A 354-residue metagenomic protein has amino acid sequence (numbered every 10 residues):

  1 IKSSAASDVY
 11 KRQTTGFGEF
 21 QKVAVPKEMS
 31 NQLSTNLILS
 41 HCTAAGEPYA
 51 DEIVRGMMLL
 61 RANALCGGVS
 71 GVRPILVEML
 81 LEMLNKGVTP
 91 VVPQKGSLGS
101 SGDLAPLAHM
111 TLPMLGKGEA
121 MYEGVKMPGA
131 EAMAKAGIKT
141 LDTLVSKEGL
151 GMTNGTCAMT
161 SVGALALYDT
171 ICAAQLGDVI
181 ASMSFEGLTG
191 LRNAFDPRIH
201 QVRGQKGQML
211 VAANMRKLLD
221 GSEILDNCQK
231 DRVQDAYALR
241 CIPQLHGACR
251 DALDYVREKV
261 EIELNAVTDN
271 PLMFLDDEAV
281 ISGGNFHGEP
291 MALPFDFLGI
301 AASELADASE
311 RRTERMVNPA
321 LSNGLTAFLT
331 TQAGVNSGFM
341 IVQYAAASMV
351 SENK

Functional and structural regions predicted by a protein language model:
I1-A6, Y10: Single conserved hydrophobic/aromatic residue that forms the stacking wall/gate of nucleotide- or nucleobase-binding
E19-S34: Glycine-rich loop at the start of a catalytic domain that most often binds anionic cofactors/ligands
N36, S40-A44, L60, M83-G87 (+10 more regions): Change "in soluble alpha/beta enzymes" to "in soluble alpha/beta proteins
S40, S161, P197-Q201, C241 (+2 more regions): Short beta-alpha connecting loops at secondary-structure transitions that line or flank enzyme active sites
C42-A50, V54-Q205: Active-site cavity-forming subdomains of large catalytic enzyme subunits
F185-D307, N323: Accessory "access/gating" subregions that flank catalytic or transport cores
E289-K354: C-terminal catalytic subdomain
